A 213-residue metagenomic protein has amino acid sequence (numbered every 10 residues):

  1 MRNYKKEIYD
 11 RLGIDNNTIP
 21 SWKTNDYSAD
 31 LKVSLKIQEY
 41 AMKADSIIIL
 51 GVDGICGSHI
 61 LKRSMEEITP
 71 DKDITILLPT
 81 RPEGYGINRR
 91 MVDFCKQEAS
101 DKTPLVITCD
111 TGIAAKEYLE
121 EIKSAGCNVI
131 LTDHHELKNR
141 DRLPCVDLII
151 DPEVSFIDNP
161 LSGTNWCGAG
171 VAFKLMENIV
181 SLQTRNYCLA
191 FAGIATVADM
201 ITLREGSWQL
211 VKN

Functional and structural regions predicted by a protein language model:
M1-N213: Replace "Mg2+/Mn2+-dependent" with "divalent metal-dependent
